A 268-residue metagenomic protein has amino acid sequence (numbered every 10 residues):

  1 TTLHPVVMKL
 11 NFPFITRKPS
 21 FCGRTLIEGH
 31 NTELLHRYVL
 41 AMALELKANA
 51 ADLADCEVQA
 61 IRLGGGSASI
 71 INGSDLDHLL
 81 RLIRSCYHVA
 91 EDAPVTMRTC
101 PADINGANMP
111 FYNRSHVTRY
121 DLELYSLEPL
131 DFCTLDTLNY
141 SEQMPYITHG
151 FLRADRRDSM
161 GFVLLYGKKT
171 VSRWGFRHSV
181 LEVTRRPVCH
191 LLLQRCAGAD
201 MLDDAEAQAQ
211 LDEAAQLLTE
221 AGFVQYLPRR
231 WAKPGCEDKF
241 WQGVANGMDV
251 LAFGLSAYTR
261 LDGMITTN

Functional and structural regions predicted by a protein language model:
P5, P13, L26-D52, C56-N268: C-terminal scaffold of the Radical SAM
I15-C22: Short cysteine clusters
